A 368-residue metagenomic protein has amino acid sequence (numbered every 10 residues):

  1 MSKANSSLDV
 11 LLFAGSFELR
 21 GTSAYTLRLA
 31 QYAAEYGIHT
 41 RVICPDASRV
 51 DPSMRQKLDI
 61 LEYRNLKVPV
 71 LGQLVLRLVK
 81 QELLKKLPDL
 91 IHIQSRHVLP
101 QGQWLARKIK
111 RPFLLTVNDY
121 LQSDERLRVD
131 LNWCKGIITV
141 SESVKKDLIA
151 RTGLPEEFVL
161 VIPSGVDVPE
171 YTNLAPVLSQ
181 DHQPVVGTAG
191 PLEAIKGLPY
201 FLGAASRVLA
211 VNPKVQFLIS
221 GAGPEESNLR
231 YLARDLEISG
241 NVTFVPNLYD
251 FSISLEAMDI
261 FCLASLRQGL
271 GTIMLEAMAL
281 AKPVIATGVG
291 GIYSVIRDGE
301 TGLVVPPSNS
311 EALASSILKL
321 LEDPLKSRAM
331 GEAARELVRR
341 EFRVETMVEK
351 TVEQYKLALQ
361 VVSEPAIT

Functional and structural regions predicted by a protein language model:
L12-V70: N-terminal strand-loop element at the rim of the active site of nucleotide-sugar-dependent glycosyltransferases
R20-R28, T188-A210, F217, P224-Y231 (+2 more regions): A conserved mid-protein helix/loop that constitutes part of the nucleotide-sugar donor-binding site
I93-L99, V117: Short His-centered aromatic/hydrophobic patch
S143, G165: Carbohydrate-associated surface elements
N247, L266: Aromatic "clamp/platform" in nucleotide-sugar-dependent glycosyltransferases that forms part of the donor/acceptor
P283-A286, I296: Short hydrophobic beta-strand element within catalytic cores of glycosyltransferases and related nucleotide-activated
D298-G299, L303-S310, K319-P324: Conserved acidic donor-binding segment of nucleotide-sugar-dependent glycosyltransferases
A312, K319, K326-E353, L357: A short, well-ordered alpha-helix in the C-terminal region of glycosyltransferases
